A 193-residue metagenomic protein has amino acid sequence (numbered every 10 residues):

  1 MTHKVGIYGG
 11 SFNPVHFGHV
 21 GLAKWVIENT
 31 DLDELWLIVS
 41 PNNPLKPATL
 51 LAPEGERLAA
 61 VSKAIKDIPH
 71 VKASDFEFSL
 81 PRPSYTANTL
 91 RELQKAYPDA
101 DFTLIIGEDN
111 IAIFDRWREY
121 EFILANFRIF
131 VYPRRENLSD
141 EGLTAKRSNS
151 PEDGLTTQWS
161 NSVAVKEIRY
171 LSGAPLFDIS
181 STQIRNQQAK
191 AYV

Functional and structural regions predicted by a protein language model:
M1-V193: Nucleotidyltransferase catalytic core that binds NTPs
